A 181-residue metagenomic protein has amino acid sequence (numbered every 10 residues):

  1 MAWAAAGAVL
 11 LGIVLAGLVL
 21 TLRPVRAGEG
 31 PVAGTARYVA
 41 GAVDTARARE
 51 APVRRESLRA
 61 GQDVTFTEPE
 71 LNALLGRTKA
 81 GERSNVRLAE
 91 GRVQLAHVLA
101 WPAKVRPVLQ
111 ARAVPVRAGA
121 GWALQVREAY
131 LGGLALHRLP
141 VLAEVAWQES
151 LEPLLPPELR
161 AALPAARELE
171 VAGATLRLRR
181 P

Functional and structural regions predicted by a protein language model:
M1-P181: Extracellular/lumenal and peripheral-membrane lipid-interaction modules
